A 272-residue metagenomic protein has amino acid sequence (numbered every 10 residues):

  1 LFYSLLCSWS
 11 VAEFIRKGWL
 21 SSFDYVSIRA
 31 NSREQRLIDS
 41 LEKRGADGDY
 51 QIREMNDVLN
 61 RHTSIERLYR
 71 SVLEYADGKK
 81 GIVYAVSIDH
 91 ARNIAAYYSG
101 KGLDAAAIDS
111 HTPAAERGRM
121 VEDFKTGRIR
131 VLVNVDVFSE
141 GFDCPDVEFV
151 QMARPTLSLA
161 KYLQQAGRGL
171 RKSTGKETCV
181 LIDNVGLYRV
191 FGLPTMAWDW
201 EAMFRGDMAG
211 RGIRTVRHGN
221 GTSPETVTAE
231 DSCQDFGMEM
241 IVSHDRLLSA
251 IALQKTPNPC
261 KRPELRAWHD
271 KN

Functional and structural regions predicted by a protein language model:
F2-S4, L20-D24, K101-D104, P145-F149 (+1 more regions): Short glycine-/polar-rich loops that comprise or flank the Walker A/P-loop and associated switch/sensor motifs
Y3-A85, R205: Conserved interdomain linker/interface between the two RecA-like ATPase lobes of SF2 helicase motors
S8, H62-E66, A114, G118 (+4 more regions): Amphipathic alpha-helical transducer elements in NTP-driven molecular machines
G18, L132-V150, A166-R171: SF2 helicase motor core recognition
N56, R67, L73, G81 (+1 more regions): Long, largely alpha-helical accessory region at the distal end of helicase-like NTP-driven motors
I82, H90-E140: Conserved helicase ATPase core of P-loop NTP-dependent helicases/translocases
Y97, M120-D123, D146, K161-R168: Alpha-helical scaffold elements adjacent to nucleotide-binding pockets in ATP/GTP-utilizing enzyme cores
P155-Q164, R168-W198: Conserved segment of the helicase C-terminal RecA-like domain
